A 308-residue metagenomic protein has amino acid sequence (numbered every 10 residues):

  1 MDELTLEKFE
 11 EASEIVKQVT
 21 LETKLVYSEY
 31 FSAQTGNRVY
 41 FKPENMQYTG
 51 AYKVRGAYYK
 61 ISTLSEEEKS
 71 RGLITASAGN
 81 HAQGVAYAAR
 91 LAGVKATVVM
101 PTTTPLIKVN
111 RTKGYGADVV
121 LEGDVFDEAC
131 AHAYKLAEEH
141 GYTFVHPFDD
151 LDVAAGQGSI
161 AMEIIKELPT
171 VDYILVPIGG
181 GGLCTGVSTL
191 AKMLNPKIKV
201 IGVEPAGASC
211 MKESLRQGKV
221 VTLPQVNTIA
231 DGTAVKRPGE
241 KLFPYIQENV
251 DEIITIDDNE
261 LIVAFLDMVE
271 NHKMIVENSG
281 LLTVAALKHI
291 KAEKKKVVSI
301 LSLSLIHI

Functional and structural regions predicted by a protein language model:
M1-I306: PLP-dependent amino-acid enzyme catalytic core
